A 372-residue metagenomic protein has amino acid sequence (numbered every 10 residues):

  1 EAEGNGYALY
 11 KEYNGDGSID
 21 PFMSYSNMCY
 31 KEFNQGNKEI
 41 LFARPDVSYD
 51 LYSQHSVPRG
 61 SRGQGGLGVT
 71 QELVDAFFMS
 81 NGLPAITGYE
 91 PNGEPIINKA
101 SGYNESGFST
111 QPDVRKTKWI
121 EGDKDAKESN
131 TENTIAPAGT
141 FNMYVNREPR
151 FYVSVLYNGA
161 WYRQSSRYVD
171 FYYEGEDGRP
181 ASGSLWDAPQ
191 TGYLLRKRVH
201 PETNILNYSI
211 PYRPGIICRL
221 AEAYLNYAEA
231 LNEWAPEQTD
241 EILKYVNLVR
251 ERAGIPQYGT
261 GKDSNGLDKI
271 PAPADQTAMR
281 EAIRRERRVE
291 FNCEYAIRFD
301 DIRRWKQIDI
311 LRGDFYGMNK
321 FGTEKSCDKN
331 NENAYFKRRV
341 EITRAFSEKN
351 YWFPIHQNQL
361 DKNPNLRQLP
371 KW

Functional and structural regions predicted by a protein language model:
E1-E3, V249: Alpha-helical solenoid scaffolds that mediate protein-protein interactions, centered on TPR/SEL1-like repeats but also
Y10-G88, Y172-Y173, D177-W186, T191-L195 (+4 more regions): Long, intrinsically disordered, low-complexity segments
E72-R219: Flexible, polar/acidic helix-loop-strand segments at domain edges
R150, N226-Y227, Y245: Short, hydrophobic/aromatic alpha-helical segments in well-folded domains
L220, Y227-E229, W234: Structural register within alpha-helical repeat arrays
W234-I242: Structural helix-adjacent loops and short alpha-helical linkers that scaffold large soluble proteins
